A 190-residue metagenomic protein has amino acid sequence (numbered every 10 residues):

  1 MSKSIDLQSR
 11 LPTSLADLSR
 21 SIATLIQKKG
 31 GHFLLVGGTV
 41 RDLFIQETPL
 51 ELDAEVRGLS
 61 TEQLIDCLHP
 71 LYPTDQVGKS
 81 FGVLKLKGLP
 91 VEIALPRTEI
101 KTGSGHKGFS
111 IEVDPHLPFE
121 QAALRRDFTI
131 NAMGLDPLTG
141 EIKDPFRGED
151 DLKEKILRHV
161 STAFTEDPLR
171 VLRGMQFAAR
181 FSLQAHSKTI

Functional and structural regions predicted by a protein language model:
M1-I190: Catalytic cores of the polymerase beta-like nucleotidyltransferase superfamily and closely associated nucleotide
